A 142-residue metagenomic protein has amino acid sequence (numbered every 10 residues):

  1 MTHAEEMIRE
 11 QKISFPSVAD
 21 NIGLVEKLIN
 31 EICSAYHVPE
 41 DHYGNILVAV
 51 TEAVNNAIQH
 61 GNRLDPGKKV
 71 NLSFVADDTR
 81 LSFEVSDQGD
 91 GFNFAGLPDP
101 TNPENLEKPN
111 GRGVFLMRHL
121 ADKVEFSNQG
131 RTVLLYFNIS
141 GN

Functional and structural regions predicted by a protein language model:
M1-K12, I58-N142: Conserved beta-strand-loop-beta-strand hairpin that lines the nucleotide-binding pocket of ATP/GTP-utilizing enzymes
K12-L24: STAS-typified acidic loop motif
S17-D20, V38-D41, D65: Structural signature of the histidine kinase catalytic ATP-binding subdomain
K27-T51, L106-E107: Conserved short strand/loop->alpha-helix "switch" segment adjacent to the catalytic nucleotide/phosphoryl-transfer site
T51, N55, Q59: Short alpha-helix lining the ATP-binding pocket of the histidine-kinase-like ATPase
